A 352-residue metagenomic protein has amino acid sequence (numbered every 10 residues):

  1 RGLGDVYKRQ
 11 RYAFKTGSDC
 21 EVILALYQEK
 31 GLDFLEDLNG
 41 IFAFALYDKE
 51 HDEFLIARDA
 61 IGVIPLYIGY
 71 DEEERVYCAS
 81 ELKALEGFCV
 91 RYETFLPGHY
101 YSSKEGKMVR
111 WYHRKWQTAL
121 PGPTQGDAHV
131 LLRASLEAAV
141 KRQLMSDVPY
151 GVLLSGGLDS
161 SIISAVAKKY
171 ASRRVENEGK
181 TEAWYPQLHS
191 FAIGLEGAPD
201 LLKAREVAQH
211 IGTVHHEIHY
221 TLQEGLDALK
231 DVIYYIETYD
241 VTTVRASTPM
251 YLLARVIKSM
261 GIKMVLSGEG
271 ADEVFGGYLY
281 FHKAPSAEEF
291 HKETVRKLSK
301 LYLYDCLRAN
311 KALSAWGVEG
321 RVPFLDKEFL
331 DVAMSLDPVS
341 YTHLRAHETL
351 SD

Functional and structural regions predicted by a protein language model:
R1-T238: Cysteine-centered catalytic environments shared across enzyme families
R1-Y7, H343-D352: Single conserved hydrophobic/aromatic residue that forms the stacking wall/gate of nucleotide- or nucleobase-binding
D19-C20, N39-I41, L201, A246-Y251 (+2 more regions): Conserved glycosyltransferase catalytic-site signature
E74, Y170, F281-P285, L350: Glycine-rich, phosphate-binding/catalytic loops in enzymes
T124-A128, L132, V241, R245 (+2 more regions): Conserved acidic
E196-A254, Y280-E288, K311-A312, V318 (+1 more regions): ATP-dependent adenylate-handling ligase core
V244, L252-F329: Active-site adenylate/phosphate-handling loop in enzymes that bind or generate adenylated species
L330-M334: Short, solvent-exposed hinge/capping segments at secondary-structure junctions
